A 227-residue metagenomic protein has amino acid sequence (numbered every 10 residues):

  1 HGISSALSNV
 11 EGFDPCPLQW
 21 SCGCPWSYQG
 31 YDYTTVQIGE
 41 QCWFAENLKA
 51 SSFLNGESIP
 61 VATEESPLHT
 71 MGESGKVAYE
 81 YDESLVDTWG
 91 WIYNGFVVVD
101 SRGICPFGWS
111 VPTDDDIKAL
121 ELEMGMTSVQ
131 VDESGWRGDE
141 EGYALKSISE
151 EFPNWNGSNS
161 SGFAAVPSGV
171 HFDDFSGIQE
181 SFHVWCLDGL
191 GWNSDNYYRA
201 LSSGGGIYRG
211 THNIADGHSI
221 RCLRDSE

Functional and structural regions predicted by a protein language model:
H1-G2, S226: Surface-exposed loop/turn motifs at beta-strand-loop junctions within extracellular Ig-like and Fibronectin type III
G2-L18: Extracellular fibronectin type III
L18-E227: Conserved positions within compact, well-structured domain cores
